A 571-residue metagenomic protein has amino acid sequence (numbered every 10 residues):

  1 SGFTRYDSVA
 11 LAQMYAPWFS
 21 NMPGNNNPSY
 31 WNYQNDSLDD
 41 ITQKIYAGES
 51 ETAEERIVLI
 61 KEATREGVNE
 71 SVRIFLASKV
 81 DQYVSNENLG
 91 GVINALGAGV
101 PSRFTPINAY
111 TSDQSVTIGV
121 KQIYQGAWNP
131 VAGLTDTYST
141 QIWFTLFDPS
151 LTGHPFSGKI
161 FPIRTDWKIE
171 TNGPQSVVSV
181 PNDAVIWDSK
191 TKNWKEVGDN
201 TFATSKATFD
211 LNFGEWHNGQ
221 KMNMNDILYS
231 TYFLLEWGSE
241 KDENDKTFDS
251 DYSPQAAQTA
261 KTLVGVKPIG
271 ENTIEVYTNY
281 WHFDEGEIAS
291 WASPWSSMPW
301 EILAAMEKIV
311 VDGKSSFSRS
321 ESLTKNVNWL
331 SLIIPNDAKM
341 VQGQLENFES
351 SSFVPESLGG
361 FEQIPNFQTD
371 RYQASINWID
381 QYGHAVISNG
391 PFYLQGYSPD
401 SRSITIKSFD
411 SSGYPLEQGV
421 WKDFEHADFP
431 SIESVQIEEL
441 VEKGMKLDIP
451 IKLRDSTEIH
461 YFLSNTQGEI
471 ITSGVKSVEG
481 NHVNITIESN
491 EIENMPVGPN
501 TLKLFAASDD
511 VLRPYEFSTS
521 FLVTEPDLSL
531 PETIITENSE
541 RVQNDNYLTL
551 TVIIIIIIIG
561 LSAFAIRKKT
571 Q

Functional and structural regions predicted by a protein language model:
S1-T171, E236, E271, Y277-T278 (+4 more regions): Detector for C-terminal structural segments
V178-E243: Aromatic- and charge-enriched surface segment that lines or borders ligand/interaction sites
S205-A207, E479-S489: Aromatic sugar-binding surface patches on proteins that engage polysaccharides or sugar-phosphate polymers
F283, A506-E516: Short acidic/polar inter-strand loop motif in beta-rich domains
M445-L453: Aromatic/hydrophobic beta-strand junction motif of beta-rich domains
S489-P499: Surface-exposed, short loops/turns at beta-strand junctions within beta-sandwich domains
V523-Q543: C-terminal low-complexity, Ser/Thr- and acidic/Pro-rich disordered "stalk" regions positioned immediately N-terminal
I559-Q571: C-terminal membrane-anchoring or membrane-association module
